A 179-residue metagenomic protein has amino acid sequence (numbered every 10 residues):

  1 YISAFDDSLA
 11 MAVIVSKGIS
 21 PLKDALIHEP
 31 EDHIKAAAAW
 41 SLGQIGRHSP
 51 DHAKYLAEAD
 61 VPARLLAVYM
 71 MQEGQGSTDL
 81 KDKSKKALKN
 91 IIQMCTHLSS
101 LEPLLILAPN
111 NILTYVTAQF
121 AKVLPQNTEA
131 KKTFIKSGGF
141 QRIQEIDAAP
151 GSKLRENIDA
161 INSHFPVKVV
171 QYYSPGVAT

Functional and structural regions predicted by a protein language model:
Y1-D6, D24, A36-H48, A67-M71 (+3 more regions): Alpha-helical solenoid repeat architecture
F5, H48, K54, D147-A148: Bulky hydrophobic/aromatic packing residues
S8-S16, H33-I34, D51-D60, Q75-D82 (+5 more regions): Short, hydrophobic/charged alpha-helical patches characteristic of ARM/HEAT alpha-solenoid repeats and analogous
G18-I19, I27, E31, V61-P62 (+2 more regions): Disulfide-stabilized cysteine-rich extracellular repeat microdomains
P21-D24, R64-Y69, S100-L104, R142-Q144: Buried hydrophobic core positions in alpha-solenoid tandem helical repeats
L26-P30, Y69-E73, L105-P109, D147: Alpha-solenoid helical repeat architecture
G139-T179: Eukaryotic acidic, Ser/Thr-rich intrinsically disordered low-complexity regions
